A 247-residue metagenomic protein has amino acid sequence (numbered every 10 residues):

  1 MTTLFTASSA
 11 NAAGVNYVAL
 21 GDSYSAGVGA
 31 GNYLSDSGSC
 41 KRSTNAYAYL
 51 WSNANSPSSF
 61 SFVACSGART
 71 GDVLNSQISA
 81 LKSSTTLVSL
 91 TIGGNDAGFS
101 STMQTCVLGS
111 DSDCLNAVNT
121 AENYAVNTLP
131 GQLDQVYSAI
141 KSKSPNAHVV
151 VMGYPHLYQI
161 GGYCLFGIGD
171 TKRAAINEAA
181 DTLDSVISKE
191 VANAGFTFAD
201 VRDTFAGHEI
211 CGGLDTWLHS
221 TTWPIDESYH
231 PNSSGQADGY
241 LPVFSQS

Functional and structural regions predicted by a protein language model:
M1-A12: Secretory targeting and sorting signals
A12-A64: Serine-esterase "nucleophile elbow" of acetyl-processing enzymes
N16-G27, S59-A64, T86-T91, D96-G98 (+2 more regions): Structural recognition of the beta-strand scaffold that forms the well-ordered cores of secreted hydrolase catalytic
V28, D72-A125, H156: Oxyanion-hole/transition-state-stabilizing segment in secreted/luminal serine hydrolases and related acyltransferases
D36-N45, S112-T128, T171-D181, D226: A short acidic, glycine-rich active-site loop that binds or catalyzes chemistry on phosphate/adenosine moieties
S43-Y47, W51, L74-Q77, A121 (+6 more regions): Stable alpha-helical elements in mature extracytoplasmic
L50-S59, G131-H148, T182-A199: A structural motif corresponding to the C-terminal end of an alpha-helix and its immediate exit/capping segment
P155-S247: Catalytic His-Asp segment of secreted/periplasmic serine-dependent ester chemistry enzymes
